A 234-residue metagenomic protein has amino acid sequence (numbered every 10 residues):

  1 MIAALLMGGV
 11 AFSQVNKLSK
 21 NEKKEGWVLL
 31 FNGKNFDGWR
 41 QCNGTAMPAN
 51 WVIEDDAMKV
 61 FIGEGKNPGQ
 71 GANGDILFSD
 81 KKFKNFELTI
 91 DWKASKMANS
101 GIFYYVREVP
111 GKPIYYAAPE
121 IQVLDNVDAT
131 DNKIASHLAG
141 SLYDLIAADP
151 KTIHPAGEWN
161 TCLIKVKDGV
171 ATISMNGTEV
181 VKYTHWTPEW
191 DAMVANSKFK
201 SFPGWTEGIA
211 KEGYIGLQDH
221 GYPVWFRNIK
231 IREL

Functional and structural regions predicted by a protein language model:
M1-V15: Bacterial Sec-dependent N-terminal signal peptides
Q14-L234: Carbohydrate-interacting regions of secretory-pathway proteins
